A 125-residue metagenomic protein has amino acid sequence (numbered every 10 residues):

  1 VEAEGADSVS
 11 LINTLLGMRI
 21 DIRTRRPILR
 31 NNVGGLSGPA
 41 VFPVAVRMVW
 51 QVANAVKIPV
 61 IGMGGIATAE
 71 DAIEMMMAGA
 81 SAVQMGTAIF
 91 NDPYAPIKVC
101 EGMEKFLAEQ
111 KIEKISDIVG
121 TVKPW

Functional and structural regions predicted by a protein language model:
V1-I61, A67-M85: Alpha/beta enzyme core
I20-G34, M76, I89-E113: C-terminal helical cap(s) of enzyme catalytic domains, especially alpha/beta-barrels
A45, D71-A72, P93, E109 (+1 more regions): Residue-level recognition of conserved structural "scaffold" positions that shape functional pockets and channels
I66-T68, F90-N91: Short Gly/Pro-enriched loop/turn and capping motifs at secondary-structure junctions
D117-W125: A short, charged, Gly/Pro-tolerant segment at domain boundaries
